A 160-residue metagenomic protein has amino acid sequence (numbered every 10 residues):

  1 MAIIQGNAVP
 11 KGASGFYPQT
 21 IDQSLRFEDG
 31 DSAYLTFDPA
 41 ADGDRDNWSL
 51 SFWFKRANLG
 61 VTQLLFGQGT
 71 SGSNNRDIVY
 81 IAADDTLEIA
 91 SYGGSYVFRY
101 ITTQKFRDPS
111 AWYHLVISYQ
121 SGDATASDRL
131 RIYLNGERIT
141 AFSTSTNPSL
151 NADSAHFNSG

Functional and structural regions predicted by a protein language model:
A2-G160: Extracellular glycan-associated modules
